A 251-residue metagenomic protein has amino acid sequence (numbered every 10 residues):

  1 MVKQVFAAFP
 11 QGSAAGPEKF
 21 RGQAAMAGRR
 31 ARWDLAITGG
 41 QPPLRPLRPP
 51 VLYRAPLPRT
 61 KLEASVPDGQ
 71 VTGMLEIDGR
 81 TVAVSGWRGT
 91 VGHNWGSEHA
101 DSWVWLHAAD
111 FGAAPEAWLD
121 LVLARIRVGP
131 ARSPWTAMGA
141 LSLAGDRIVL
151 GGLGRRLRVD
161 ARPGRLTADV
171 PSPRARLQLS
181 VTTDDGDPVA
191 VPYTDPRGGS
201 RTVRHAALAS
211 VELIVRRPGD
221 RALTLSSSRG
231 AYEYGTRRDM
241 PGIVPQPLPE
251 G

Functional and structural regions predicted by a protein language model:
M1-G251: Structured soluble/peripheral alpha/beta segments that form catalytic or ligand/cofactor-binding pockets
